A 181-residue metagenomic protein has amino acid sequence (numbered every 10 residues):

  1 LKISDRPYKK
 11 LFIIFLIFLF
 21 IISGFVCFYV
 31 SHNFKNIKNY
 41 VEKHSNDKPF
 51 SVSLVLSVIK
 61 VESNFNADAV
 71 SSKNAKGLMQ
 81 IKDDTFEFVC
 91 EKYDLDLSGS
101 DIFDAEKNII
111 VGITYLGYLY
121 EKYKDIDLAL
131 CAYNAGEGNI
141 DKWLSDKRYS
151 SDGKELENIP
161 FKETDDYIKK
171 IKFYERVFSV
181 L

Functional and structural regions predicted by a protein language model:
L1-I21, F25: N-terminal Sec-pathway targeting helices
V26-L181: Catalytic glycan-binding domains that act on GlcNAc-containing polysaccharides
